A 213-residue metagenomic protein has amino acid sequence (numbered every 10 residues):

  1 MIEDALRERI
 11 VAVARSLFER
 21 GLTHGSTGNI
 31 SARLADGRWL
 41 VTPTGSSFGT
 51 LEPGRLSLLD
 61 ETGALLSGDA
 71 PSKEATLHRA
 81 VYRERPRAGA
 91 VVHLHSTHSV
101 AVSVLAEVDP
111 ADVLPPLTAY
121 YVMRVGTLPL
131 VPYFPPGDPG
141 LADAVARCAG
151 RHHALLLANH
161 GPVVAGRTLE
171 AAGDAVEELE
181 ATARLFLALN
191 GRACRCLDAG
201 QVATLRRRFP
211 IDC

Functional and structural regions predicted by a protein language model:
M1-C213: Glycine-rich flexible loops
